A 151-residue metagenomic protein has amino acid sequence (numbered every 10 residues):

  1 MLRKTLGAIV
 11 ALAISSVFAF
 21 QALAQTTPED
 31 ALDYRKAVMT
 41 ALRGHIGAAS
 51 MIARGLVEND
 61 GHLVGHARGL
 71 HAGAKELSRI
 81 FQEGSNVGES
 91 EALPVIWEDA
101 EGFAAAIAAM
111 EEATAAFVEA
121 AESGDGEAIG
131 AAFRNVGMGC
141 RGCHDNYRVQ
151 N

Functional and structural regions predicted by a protein language model:
M1-V10: Bacterial N-terminal signal peptides that target proteins for export
K4-T5, K36, D145: Hydrophobic alpha-helical segments, especially transmembrane helices and their immediate juxtamembrane helical caps
V10-F18: Hydrophobic core
F18-A24: Sec/Tat signal peptide C-region and signal peptidase I cleavage site
T26-N135: Extracytoplasmic c-type cytochrome modules immediately beyond a signal peptide or single-pass transmembrane anchor
V136-Y147: The canonical Cys-X-X-Cys-His
N151: Short Cys/His-rich "knuckle" micro-motifs
